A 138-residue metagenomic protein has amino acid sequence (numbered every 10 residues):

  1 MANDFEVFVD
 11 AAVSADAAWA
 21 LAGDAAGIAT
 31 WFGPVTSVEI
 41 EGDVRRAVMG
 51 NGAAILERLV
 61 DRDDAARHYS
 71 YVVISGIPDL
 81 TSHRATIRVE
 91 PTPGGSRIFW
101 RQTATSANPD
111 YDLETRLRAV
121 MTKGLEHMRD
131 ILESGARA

Functional and structural regions predicted by a protein language model:
M1-E39: Hydrophobic ligand-binding cavity/cleft-lining segments
A2-D4, G42-V44, A66-H68, P93-R97: A generic structural signal for beta-strand entry/edge sites
V7-V9, I55-D61, H83-P91: Hydrophobic/aromatic beta-strand elements that line small-molecule binding cavities or substrate pockets in beta-rich
D10-S14, Y71, W100-Q102: Residue-level detection of beta-strand scaffold positions
A11, G50, P91-P93: A generic beta-sheet turn/junction motif
A15-D16, D61-A66, R88-R97: A short, structured loop/turn motif at beta-sheet edges
G27-P78, I131-A138: Glycine-rich portal/gate segments that line the openings of hydrophobic small-molecule binding cavities
G76-D130: Beta-strand/loop substructures that line and gate deep hydrophobic ligand-binding cavities in soluble
